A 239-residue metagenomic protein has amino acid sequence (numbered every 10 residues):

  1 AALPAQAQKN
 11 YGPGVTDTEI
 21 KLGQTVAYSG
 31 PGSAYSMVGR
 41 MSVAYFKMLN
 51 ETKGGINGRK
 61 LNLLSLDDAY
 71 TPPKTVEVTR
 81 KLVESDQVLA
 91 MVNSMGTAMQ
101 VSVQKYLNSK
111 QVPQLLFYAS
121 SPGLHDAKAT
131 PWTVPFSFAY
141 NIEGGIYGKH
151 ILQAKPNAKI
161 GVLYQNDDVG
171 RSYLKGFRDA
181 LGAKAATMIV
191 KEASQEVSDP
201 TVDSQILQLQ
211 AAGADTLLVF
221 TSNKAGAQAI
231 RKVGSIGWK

Functional and structural regions predicted by a protein language model:
L3-A7: Sec/Tat signal peptide C-region and signal peptidase I cleavage site
Q8-Y11, E19, A34-R40, T52-A127 (+3 more regions): Beta-alpha junction/loop-to-helix N-cap segments that form part of ligand/metal-binding clefts
T18-V38, K159-L163: Short beta-strand segments enriched in small/hydrophobic residues
K21-Q24, Y45, L63-L64: Soluble periplasmic/extracytoplasmic beta-strand elements of cell-envelope proteins
Y28-S29, A69, N166, N223: Residue-level signal for short, function-critical loop segments
P31-S42, D168-S172: Glycine- and acidic-residue-enriched helix-capping/strand-helix junction motifs
L49, K53-N57, K110-V112, L181-M188 (+1 more regions): Short helix-capping segments at alpha-helix termini
K74-E77, P122-D126, T130-G237: Extracellular/periplasmic Venus flytrap/periplasmic-binding protein
